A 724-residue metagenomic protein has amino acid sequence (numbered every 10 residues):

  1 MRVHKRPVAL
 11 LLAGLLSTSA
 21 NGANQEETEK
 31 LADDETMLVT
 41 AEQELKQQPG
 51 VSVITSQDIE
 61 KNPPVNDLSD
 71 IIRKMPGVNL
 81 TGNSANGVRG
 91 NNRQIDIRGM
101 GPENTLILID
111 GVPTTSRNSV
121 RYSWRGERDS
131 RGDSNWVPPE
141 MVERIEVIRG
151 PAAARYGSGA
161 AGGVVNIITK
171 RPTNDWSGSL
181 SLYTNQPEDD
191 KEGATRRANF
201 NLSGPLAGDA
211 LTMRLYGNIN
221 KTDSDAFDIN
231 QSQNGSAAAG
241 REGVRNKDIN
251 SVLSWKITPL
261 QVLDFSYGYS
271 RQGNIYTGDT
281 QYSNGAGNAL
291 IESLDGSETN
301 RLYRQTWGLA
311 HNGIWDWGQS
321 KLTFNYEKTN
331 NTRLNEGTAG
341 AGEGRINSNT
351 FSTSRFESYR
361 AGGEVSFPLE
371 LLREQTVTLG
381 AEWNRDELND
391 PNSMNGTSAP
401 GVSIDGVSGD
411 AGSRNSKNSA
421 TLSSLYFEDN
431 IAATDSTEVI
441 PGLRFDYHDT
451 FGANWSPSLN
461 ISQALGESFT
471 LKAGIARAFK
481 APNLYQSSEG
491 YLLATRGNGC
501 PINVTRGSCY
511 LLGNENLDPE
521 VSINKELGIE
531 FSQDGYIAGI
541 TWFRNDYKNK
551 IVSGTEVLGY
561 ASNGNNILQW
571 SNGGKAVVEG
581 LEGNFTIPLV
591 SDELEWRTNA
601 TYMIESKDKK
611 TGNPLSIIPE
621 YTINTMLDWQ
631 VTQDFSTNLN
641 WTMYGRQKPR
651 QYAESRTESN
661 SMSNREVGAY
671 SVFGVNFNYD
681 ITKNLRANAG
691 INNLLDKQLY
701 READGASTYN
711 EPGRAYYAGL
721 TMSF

Functional and structural regions predicted by a protein language model:
E26-E27, S181, A432-S436, W542-Y547 (+4 more regions): Gram-negative outer-membrane beta-barrel transporters
K30-D175, L527, G705: Acidic, small-polar-rich N-terminal luminal/periplasmic segments of exported/outer-membrane proteins
T115-V120, K548, S553, M643-E654 (+1 more regions): C-terminal beta-signal and adjacent terminal beta-strands/loops of Gram-negative outer-membrane beta-barrel proteins
T173-L294, N549, R646: Periplasmic-side early beta-strands and strand-to-turn transitions of outer-membrane beta-barrels
W176, A210-M213, L260-L263, W315-K321 (+9 more regions): Repeated loop/turn-to-beta-strand initiation elements of outer-membrane beta-barrel proteins
S254-Q272, D295-G452, S462-G466, E593-N599: Face-selective signature of the C-terminal outer-membrane beta-barrel domain
K256-T258, S266-G268, E374, E382 (+4 more regions): Structural signature of Gram-negative outer-membrane beta-barrels, strongest in the C-terminal barrel of TonB-dependent
S348, S352, S358-F367, R414 (+6 more regions): Outer membrane beta-barrel strand-and-loop segments of large Gram-negative receptors, especially TonB-dependent
